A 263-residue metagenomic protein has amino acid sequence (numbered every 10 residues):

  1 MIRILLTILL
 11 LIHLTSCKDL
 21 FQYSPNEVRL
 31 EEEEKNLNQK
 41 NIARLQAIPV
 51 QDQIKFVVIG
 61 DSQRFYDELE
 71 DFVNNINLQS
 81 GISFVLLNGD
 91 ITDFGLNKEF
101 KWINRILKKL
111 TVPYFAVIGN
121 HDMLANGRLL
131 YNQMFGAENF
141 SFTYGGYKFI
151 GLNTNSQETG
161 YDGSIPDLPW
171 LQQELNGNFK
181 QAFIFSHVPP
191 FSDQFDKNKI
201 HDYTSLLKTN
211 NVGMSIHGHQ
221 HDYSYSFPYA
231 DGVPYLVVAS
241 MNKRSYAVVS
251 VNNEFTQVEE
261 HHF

Functional and structural regions predicted by a protein language model:
M1-C17: Sec-dependent bacterial lipoprotein signal peptides
C17-W102: N-terminal active-site segment of His-dependent metallophosphoesterases
L20-L37, I59, F142, S224-F263: Binuclear metal-dependent phosphoesterase catalytic core
A47-F56, S141-G151, G177-Q181, F227-P234 (+1 more regions): Beta-strand-turn-beta hairpins that frame and shape the catalytic cleft of phosphate-ester-processing enzymes
D61, G89-D90, G119-N120, H187 (+1 more regions): Active-site glycine-centered loops adjacent to acidic/histidine catalytic or metal-binding residues that shape
S62-D67, I91-K98, M123-R128, T159-D162 (+1 more regions): Acidic-and-aromatic substrate-binding clefts and catalytic sites of carbohydrate-active enzymes
L69-N139, T143-Y144: Core catalytic region of metal-dependent phosphoesterases/phosphodiesterases, especially metallo-beta-lactamase-like
N74-V85, K148, T159-P234: His/acidic metal-ligating clusters that form di-metal
